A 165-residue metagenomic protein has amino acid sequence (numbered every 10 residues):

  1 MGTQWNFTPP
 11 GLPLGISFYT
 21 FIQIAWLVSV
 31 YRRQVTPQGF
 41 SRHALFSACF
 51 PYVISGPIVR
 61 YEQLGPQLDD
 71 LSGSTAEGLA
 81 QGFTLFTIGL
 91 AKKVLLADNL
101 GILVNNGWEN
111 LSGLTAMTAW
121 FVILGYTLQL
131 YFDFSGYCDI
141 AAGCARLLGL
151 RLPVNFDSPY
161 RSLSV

Functional and structural regions predicted by a protein language model:
M1-V165: Membrane-embedded transmembrane alpha-helical bundles that form the catalytic cores of multi-pass lipid-modifying
